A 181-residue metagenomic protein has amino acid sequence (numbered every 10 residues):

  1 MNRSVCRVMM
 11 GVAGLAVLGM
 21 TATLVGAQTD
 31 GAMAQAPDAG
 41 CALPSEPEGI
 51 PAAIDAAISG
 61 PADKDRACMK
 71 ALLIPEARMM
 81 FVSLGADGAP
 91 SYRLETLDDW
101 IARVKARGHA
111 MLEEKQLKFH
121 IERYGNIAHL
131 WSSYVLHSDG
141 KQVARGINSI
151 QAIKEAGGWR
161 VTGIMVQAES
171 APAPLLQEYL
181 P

Functional and structural regions predicted by a protein language model:
M1-G14: Bacterial N-terminal signal peptides that target proteins for export
A16-V25: Hydrophobic alpha-helical membrane-insertion segments, chiefly the h-region of N-terminal signal peptides
L24-L72, Y179-P181: Short, low-complexity N-terminal intrinsically disordered segments enriched in polar/charged residues
I54-A62, L73-A77, F81, I101-V104 (+1 more regions): Sec/Tat-exported extracytoplasmic proteins
M69, A77, L130, A152: Hydrophobic pocket/interface hotspot
L73, S83-G85, S132-Y134, N148 (+1 more regions): A mature extracytoplasmic/lumenal domain signature
R78-M79, S91-Q142: Surface-exposed, charged secondary-structure patches
H129, R145-P174: Short beta-strand edge/turn micro-motifs at domain boundaries
